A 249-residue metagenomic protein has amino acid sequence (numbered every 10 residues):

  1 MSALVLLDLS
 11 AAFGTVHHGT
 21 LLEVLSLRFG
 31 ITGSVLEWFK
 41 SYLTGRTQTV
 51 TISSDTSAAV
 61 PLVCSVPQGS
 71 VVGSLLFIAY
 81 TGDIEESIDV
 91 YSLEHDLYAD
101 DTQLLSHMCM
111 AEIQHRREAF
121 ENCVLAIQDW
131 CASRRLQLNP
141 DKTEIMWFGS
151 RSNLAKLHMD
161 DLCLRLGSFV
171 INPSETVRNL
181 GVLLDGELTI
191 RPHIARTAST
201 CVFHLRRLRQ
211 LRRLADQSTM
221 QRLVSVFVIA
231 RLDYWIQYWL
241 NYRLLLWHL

Functional and structural regions predicted by a protein language model:
M1-P67, S106, V224: Conserved pre-catalytic core of RNA-dependent polymerases
S2, S74-L105, C109-A111: Active-site palm subdomain of RNA-directed nucleic acid polymerases
V5-L6, V50-L76, L105-A111, L164 (+3 more regions): Short, conserved non-catalytic motifs in the polymerase core
D8, L25, F39, V50 (+8 more regions): Mobile genetic element proteins and their domesticated derivatives, centered on retroelements and DNA transposons
L9-F29, Q103-D129, N241-L244: Catalytic palm subdomain of template-directed nucleic-acid polymerases, centered on the conserved carboxylate motif
S10-F13, L62-V90, A195, M220: Conserved pre-motif C helix in the palm subdomain of viral-like polymerases
A111, N122, L136-T176: Short, conserved micro-motifs composed of acidic
S168-L240: Basic, alpha-helical interaction scaffolds
